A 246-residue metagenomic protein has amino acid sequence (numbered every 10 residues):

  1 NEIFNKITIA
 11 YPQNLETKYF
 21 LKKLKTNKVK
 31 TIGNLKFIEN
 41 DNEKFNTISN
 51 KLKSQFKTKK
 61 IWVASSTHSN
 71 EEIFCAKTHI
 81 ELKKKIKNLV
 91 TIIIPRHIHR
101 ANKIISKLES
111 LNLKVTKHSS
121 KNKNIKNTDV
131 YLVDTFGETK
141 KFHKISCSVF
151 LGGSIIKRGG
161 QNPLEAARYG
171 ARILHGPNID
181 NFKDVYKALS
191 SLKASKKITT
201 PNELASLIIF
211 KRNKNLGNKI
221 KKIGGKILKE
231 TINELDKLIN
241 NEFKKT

Functional and structural regions predicted by a protein language model:
N1-T246: Nucleotide-activated sugar donor-binding and catalytic core shared by glycosyltransferases and related lipid-linked
